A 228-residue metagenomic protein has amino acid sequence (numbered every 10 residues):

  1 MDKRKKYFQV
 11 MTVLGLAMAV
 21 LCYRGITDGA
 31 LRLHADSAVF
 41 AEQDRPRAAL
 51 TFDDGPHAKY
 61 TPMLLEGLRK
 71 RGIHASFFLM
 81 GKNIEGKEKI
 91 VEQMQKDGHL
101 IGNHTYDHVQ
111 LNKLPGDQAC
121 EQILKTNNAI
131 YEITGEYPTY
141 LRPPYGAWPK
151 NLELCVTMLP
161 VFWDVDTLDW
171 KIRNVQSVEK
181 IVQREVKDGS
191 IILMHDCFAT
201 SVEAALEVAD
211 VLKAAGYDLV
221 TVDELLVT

Functional and structural regions predicted by a protein language model:
M1-L50, E66-A75, K187-T228: Terminal accessory/targeting
D28-N112, Q118-A119, K125, A129 (+4 more regions): Active-site beta->alpha N-cap acidic-glycine motif
V109-D218, D223-T228: Catalytic domains of cell-wall/extracellular-matrix polysaccharide-remodeling enzymes, centered on de-N-acetylation
